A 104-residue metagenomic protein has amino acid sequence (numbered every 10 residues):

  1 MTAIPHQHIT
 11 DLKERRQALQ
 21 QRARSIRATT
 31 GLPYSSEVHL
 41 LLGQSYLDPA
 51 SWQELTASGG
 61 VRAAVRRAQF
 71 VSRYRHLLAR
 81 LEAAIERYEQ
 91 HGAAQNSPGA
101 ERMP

Functional and structural regions predicted by a protein language model:
M1-P33: Short, charge/polar-rich alpha-helical segments
M1-Q7, E89-P104: Short intrinsically disordered terminal tails
I9, R16, A23, V71-Y74 (+2 more regions): Heptad-repeat amphipathic alpha-helical coiled-coil interaction surface used for oligomerization/assembly
A23, T30, L81, I85-Y88 (+1 more regions): Leucine-rich amphipathic alpha-helices with coiled-coil/heptad-repeat character
S25-S35, G60-R67, V71, A94-S97: Charged, low-complexity interaction regions
V38, R75, E82, G99-A100: Intrinsically disordered, low-complexity serine/threonine-rich segments
V38-F70: Acidic, low-complexity, intrinsically disordered interaction modules
